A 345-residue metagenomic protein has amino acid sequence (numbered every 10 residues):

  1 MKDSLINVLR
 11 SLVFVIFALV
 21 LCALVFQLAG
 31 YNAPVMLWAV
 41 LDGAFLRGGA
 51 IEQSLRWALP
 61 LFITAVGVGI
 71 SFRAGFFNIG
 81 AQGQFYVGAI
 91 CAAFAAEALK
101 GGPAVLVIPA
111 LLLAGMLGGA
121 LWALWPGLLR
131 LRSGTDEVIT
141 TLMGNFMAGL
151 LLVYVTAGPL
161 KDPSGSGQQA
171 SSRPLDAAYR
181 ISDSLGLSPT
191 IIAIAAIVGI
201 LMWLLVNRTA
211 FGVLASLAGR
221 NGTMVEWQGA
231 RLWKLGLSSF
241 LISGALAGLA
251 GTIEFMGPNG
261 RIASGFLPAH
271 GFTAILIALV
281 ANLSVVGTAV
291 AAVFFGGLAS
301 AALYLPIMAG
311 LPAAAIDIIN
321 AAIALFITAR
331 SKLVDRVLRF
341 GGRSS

Functional and structural regions predicted by a protein language model:
M1-A58, R73-A74, L160-D183, A196 (+1 more regions): N-terminal, non-cleaved signal-anchor transmembrane helix
M1-F17, A23-L24, I200, R220 (+2 more regions): Cytosolic-side transmembrane-helix boundaries in multi-pass membrane proteins
K2-L9, F72-G80, G102-A170, R208 (+2 more regions): Short loop segments and helix-boundary regions at transmembrane helix junctions of multi-pass inner-membrane proteins
S11-Q27, L61-G69, A89-A95, M116-G119 (+6 more regions): Hydrophobic core segments of alpha-helical transmembrane domains in multi-pass membrane transport and ion-translocation
L24-A29, V35, A39, A44-L99 (+5 more regions): Single transmembrane alpha-helix segments in multi-pass membrane proteins
G101, L185-R261, V285-V290: Helix-loop-helix "hairpin" substructures at the membrane interface of multi-pass membrane proteins
E137, T141-R208, R261, G341-S344: Transmembrane helix-bundle core of multi-pass membrane transporters and related energy-transducing complexes
L241, A247, I253-A321: Transmembrane alpha-helical segments in multi-pass inner-membrane proteins
